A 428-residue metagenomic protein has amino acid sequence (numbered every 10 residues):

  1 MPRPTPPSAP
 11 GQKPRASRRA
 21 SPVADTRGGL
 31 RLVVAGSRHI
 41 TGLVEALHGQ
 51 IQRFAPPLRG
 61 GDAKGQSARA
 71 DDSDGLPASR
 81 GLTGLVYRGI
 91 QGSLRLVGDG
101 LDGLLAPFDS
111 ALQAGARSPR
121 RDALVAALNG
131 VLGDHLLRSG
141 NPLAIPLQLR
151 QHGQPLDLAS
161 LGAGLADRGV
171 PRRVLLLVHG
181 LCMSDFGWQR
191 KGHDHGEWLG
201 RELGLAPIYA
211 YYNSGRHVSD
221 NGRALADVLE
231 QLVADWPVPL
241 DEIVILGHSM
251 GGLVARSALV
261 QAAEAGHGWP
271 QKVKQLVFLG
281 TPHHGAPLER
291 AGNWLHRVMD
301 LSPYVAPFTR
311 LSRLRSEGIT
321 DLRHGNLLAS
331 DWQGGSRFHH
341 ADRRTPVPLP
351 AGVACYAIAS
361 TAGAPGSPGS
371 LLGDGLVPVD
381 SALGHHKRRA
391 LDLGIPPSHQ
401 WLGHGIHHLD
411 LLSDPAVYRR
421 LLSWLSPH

Functional and structural regions predicted by a protein language model:
P2-Y209, P415-R419, S423-H428: Flexible, membrane-associating and regulatory peripheral segments of lipid-active enzymes
P119, V125, V260-H428: Helical cap/lid subdomain of alpha/beta-hydrolase-fold lipid enzymes that gates access to the catalytic pocket
V178-M183, H248, T281, S360: Glycine-rich His-Gly loop
W188-K191, D220-R223, L259-V260, R290-A291: Short coil/turn segments at secondary-structure boundaries
A206-S214, G403-H404: Glycine- and acidic
R216-D235: Alpha/beta-hydrolase active-site loop
E242-V244, S257, Q275-V277: Residue in the alpha/beta-hydrolase core beta-strand immediately N-terminal to the catalytic nucleophile
L246-A255: Gly/Ala-rich beta-loop-alpha elbow adjacent to hydrolase catalytic centers
